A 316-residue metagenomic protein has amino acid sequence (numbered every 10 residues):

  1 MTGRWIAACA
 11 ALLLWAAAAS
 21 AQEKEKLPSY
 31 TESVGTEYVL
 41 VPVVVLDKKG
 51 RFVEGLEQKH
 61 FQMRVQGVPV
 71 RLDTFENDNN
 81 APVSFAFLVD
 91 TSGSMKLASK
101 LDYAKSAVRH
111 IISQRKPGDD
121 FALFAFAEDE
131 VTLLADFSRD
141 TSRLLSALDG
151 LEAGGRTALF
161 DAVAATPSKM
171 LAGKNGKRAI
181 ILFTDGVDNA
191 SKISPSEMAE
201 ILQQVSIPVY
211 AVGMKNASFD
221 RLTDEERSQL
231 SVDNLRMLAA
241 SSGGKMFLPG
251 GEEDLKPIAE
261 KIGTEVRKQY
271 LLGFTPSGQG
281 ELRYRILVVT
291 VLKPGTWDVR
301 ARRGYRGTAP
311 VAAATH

Functional and structural regions predicted by a protein language model:
M1-G3: N-terminal secretory signal peptides that target proteins for export/translocation
A7-A17: Bacterial N-terminal signal peptides
A21-H316: Scaffold/interface architecture of coatomer-like assemblies
